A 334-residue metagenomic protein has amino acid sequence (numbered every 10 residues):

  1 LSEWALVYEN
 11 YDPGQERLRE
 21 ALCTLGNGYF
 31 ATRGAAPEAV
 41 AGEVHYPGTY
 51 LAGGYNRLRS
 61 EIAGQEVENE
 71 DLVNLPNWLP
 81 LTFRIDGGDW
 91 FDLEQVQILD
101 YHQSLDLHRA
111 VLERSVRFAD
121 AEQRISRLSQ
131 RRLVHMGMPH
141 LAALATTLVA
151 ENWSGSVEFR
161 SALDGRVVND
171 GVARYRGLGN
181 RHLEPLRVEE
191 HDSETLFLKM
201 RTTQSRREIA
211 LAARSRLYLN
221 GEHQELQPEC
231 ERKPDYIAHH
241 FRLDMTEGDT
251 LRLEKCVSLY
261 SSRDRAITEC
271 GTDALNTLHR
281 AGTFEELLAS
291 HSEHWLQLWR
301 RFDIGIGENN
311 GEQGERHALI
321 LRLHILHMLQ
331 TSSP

Functional and structural regions predicted by a protein language model:
L1-P334: Acidic/polar, glycine-enriched structural segments that form the non-catalytic walls/loops of the carbohydrate-binding
